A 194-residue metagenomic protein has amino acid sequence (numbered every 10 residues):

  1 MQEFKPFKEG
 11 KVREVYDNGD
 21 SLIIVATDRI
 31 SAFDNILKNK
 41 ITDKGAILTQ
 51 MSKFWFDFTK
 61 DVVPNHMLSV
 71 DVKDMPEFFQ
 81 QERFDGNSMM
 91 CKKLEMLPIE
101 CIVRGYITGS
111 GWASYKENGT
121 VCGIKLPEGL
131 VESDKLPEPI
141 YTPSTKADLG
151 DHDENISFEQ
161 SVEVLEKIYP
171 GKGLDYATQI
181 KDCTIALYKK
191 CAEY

Functional and structural regions predicted by a protein language model:
M1-D148: Active-site loop/lid in soluble adenylation, ligation, and acyl-transfer enzymes
L48-F56, E166, L174-K181: Generic detector of well-ordered alpha-helical segments enriched in charged/polar residues, highlighting helical
L136-K172: A short mid-domain helix/strand-loop element embedded in enzyme catalytic domains that forms or borders the active-site
Y169-Y194: A long amphipathic alpha-helix within ATP-dependent nucleotide-binding catalytic cores
